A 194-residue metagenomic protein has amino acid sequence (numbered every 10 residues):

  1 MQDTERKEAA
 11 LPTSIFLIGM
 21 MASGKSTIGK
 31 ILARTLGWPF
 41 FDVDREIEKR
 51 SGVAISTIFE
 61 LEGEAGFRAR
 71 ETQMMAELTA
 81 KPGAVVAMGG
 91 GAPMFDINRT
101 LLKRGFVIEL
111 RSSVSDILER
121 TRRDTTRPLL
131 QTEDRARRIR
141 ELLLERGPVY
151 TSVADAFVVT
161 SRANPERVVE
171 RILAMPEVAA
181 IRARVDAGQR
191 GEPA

Functional and structural regions predicted by a protein language model:
Q2-A10, I31, T35, L144-A194: NTP-dependent small-molecule kinase module
L17: Hydrophobic anchor at the beta1->P-loop junction of P-loop NTPases
M20: P-loop (Walker A) phosphate-binding loop of NTP-binding proteins
S26: Walker A/P-loop
P39-L101, T126-R127, R140, V149: ATP-dependent small-molecule kinase phosphotransfer cores that center on conserved nucleotide phosphate-binding segments
A84, F106, D155-A156: Well-ordered beta-strand positions
G90-P93, S113-S115, A163-N164: Short glycine-rich anion-binding loops that position phosphate/pyrophosphate groups of nucleotides and phosphorylated
R104-P148: A glycine- and Lys/Arg-enriched "phosphate-lid" helix/loop adjacent to the NTP-binding pocket of small-molecule kinases
